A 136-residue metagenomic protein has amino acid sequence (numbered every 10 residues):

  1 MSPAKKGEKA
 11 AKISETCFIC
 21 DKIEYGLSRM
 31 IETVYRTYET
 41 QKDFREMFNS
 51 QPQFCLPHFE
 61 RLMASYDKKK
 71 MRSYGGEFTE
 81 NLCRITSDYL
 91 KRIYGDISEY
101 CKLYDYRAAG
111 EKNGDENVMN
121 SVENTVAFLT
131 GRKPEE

Functional and structural regions predicted by a protein language model:
M1-E136: Intrinsically disordered, low-complexity regulatory regions of eukaryotic proteins
